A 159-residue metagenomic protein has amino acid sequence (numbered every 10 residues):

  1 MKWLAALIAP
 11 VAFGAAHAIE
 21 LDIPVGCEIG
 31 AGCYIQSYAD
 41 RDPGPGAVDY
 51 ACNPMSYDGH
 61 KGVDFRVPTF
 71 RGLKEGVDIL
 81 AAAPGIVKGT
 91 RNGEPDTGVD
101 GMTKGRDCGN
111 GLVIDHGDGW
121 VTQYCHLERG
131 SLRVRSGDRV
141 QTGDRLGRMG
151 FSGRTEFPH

Functional and structural regions predicted by a protein language model:
A5-G14: Bacterial N-terminal signal peptides
A16-N110, T142, T155: Surface-exposed, glycine-biased beta-strand/turn segments
D64, V113, Q123, R148: Conserved beta-strand positions that form and line the central face of beta-propeller blades
V67, G89, H126-R129, R148-F151: A residue-level detector for short acidic-glycine micro-motifs
L73-G76, L80-A81, H116-G143: Short histidine-centered loop motifs in beta-beta connectors
I86, D138-D144, M149-G150: Structural motif
G105-V121: OB-fold (S1/OB) nucleic-acid-binding surfaces
F151-P158: A flexible loop/linker signature enriched in serine peptidases of the S9 family
